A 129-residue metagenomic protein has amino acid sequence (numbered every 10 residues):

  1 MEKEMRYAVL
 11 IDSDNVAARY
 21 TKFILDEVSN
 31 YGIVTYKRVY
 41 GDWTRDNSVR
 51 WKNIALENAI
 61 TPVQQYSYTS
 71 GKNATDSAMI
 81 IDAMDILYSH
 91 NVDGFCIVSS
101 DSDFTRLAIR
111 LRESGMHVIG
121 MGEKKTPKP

Functional and structural regions predicted by a protein language model:
M1-D82, L87-Y88, I109-R112, H117 (+1 more regions): Domain-level signal for Mg2+-assisted phosphodiester chemistry and nucleotide/NA-binding surfaces in nucleic-acid
I97: Non-catalytic, usually N-terminal nucleic-acid engagement modules in DNA/RNA processing proteins
F104-L107: Short glycine/serine/threonine-rich phosphate/pyrophosphate-binding segments that cradle anionic phosphate groups
P129: Feature 3881 marks metal-assisted phosphotransfer/nuclease machinery and their flanking interaction elements
